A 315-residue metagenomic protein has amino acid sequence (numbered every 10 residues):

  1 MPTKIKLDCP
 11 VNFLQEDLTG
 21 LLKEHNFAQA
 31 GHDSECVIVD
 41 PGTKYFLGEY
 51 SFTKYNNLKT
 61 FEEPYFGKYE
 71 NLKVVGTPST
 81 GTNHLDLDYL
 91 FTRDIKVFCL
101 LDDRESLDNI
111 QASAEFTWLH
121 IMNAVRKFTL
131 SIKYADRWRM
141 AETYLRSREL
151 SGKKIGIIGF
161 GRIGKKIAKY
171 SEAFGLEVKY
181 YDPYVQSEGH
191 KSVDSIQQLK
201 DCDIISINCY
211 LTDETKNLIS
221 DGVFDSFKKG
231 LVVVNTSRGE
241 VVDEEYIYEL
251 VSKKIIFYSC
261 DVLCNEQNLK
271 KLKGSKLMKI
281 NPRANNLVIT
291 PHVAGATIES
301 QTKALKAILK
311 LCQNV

Functional and structural regions predicted by a protein language model:
M1-N56, G175, L269: N-terminal glycine-/charge-rich "phosphate-binding" loop or analogous flexible N-terminal tail
G20, T143-K229, V233: Rossmann-like dinucleotide/phosphate-binding beta-alpha-beta segment
L21-Q29, Y45, D94-K96, E188-I196: Active-site regions of enzymes building and remodeling cell-envelope glycoconjugates
I38-V39, Y65-K68, Q197-L199, V223: Structural alpha-helical scaffold elements that stabilize or flank donor/cofactor-binding regions in carbohydrate
Y45-I132, V233: Phosphate/diphosphate ligand-binding glycine-rich loop within oxidoreductases
Y50-F52, N208-L211, S237-R238, L263-C264: Short glycine-/small-residue-rich Rossmann-like dinucleotide-binding loops
Y69-K73, T92-K96, L176, K229-L231 (+2 more regions): A short helix->loop->beta-strand "cap" motif at the edges of active sites that frequently abuts
D103, G230-V315: Rossmann-like dinucleotide-binding domain for NAD(H)/NADP(H)
